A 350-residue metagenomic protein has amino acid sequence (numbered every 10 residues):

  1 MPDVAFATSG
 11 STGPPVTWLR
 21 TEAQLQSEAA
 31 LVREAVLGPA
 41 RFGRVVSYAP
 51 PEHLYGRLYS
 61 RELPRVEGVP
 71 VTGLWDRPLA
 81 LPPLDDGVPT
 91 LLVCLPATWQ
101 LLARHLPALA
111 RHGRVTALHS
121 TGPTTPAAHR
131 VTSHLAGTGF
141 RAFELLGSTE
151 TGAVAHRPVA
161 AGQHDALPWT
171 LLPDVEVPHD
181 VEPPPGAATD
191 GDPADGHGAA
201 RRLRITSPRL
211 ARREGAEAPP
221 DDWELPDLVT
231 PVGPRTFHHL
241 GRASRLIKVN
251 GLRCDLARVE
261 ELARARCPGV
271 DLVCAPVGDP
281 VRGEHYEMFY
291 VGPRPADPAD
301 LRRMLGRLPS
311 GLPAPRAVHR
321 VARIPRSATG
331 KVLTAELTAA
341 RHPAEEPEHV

Functional and structural regions predicted by a protein language model:
M1-A7, A40-G43: Conserved pre-ATP/AMP-binding loop-to-beta segment of ANL
D3-A30: Conserved AMP-binding A3 loop
E34-V71: Conserved AMP-binding loop of ANL adenylate-forming enzymes
G68-V88, T98, C254-V259: ATP-dependent adenylate-forming carboxylate-activation enzymes
R104-H164: Gly/Ser/Thr-rich phosphate-binding loop
T138-E182, D190-R201, A211-D221: Conserved ATP-binding loop and adjacent catalytic segment of the adenylate-forming AMP-binding
P220-P313, G330, E336: AMP-binding/adenylate-forming catalytic core of the ANL superfamily
V321-H342, V350: Flexible lysine-rich "adenylation lid" loop at the C-terminal edge of ANL adenylation domains
